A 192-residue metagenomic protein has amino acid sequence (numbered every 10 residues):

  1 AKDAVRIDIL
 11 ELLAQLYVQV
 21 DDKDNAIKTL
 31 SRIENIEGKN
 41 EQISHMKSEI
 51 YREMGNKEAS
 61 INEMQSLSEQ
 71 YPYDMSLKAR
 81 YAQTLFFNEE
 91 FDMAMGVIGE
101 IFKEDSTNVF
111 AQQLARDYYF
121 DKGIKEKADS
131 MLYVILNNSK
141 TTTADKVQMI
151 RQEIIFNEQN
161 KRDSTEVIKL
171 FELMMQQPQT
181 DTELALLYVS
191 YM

Functional and structural regions predicted by a protein language model:
A1-M192: Alpha-solenoid helical repeat scaffolds
